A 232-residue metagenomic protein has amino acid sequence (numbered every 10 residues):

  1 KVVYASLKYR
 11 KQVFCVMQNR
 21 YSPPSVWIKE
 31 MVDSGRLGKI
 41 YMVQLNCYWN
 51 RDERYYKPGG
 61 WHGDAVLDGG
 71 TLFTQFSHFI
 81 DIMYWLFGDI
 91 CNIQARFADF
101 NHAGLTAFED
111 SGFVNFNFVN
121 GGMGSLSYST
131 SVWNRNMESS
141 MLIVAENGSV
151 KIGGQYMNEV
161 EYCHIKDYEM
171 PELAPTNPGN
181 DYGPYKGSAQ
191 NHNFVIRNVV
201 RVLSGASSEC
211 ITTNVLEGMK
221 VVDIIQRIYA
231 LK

Functional and structural regions predicted by a protein language model:
K1-K11: Rossmann-fold NAD(P)-binding glycine/threonine-rich loop
V2, I28, I228: Aromatic/hydrophobic pocket-lining residues that form π-stacking "cages" and hydrophobic walls in ligand
K8, D33-S34, V119, R197-K232: C-terminal helix-rich "cap/oligomerization" subdomain common to oxidoreductases
K11-Q12, N19-L105: Predominantly a Rossmann-like dinucleotide-binding segment in NAD(P)-dependent oxidoreductases
V13-V16, S127: Short catalytic-loop micro-motif centered on adjacent basic/acidic residues
T74, I80-E159, I196-S207, R227: Contiguous beta-strand/loop segments that form the cofactor/metal-binding neighborhood of enzyme cores
M141, M157-P175: Short polybasic amphipathic segments
G183-R197, T213: Active-site loop of classical SDR/Rossmann-like NAD(P)-dependent oxidoreductases, centered on the catalytic Tyr-X3-Lys
